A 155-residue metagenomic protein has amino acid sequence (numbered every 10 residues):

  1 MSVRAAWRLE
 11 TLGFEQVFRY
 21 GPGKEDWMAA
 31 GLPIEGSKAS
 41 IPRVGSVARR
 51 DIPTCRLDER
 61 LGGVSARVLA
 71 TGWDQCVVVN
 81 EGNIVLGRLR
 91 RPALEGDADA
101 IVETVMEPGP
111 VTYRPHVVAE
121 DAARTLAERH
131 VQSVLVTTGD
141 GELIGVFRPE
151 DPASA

Functional and structural regions predicted by a protein language model:
M1-T54, V118-R124, L143-V146, E150-A155: Rhodanese-like catalytic fold shared by cysteine-dependent sulfurtransferases and DSP/PTP-type phosphatases
W7-L32, P53-E95: Acidic (E/D-rich), amphipathic helical modules within compact regulatory domains
A39, L94-D97: A generic short alpha-helical patch detector that favors 3-5-residue windows in or near N-terminal regions
T54-W73, V79-N80, T112-V131, V136-D140 (+1 more regions): The conserved cystathionine-beta-synthase
L86-L94, Q132, I144-P152: Short hydrophobic beta-strand motif reused across regulatory alpha/beta modules
V105: Flexible loop/N-cap segments at domain edges
P108-G109: PAS-family sensory domain signature
